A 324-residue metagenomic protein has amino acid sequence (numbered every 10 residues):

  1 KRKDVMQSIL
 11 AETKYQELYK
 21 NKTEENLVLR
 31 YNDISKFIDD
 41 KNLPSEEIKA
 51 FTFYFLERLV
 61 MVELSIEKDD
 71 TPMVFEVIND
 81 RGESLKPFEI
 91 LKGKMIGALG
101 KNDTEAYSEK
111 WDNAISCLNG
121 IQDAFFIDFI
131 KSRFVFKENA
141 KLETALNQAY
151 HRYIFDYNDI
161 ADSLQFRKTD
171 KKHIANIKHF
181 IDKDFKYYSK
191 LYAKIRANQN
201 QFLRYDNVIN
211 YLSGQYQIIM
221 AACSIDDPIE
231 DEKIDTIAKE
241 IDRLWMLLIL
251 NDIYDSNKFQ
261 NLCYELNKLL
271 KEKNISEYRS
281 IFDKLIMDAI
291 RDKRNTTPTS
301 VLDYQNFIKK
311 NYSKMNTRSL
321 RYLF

Functional and structural regions predicted by a protein language model:
K1-D33, A106-Q122: Extended charged low-complexity segments that act as oligomerization/scaffolding linkers
K1-D4, I38-D39, S45, K49 (+3 more regions): A short, basic-hydrophobic beta/loop patch
T23-K49: Extended, Lys/Arg-enriched charged tracts that mediate electrostatic binding to polyanionic substrates
R58, E67, F88-L320: A cross-family structural signal marking well-folded subdomains
K68-P72, G82, A98: Flexible loop/turn segments at secondary-structure boundaries
Y322-F324: Histidine-centered nuclease catalytic patch
